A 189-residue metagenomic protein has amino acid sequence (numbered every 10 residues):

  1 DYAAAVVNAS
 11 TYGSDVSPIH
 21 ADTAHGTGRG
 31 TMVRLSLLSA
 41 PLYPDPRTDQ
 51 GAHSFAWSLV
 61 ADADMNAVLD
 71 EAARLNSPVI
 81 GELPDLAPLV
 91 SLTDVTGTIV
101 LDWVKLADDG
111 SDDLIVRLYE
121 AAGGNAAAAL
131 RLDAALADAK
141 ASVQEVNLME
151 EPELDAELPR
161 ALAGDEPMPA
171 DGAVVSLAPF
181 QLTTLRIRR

Functional and structural regions predicted by a protein language model:
D1-R189: C-terminal (or distal) subdomains of carbohydrate-active enzymes
